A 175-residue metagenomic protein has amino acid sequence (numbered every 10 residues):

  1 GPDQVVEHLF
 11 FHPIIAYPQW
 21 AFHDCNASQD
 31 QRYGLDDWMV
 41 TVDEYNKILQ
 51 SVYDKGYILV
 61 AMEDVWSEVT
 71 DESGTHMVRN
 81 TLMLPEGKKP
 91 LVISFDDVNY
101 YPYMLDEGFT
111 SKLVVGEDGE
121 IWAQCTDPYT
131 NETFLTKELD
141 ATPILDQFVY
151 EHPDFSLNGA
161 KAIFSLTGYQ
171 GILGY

Functional and structural regions predicted by a protein language model:
G1-P2: Intrinsically disordered, low-complexity Ser/Thr/Pro-rich tracts
V5-H8, H12-Y175: Active-site beta->alpha N-cap acidic-glycine motif
